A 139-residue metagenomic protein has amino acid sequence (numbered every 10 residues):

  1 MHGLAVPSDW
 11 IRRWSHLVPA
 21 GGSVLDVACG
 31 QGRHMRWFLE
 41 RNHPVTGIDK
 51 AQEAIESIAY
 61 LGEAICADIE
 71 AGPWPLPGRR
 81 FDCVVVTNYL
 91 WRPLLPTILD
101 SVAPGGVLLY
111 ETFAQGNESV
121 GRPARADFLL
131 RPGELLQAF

Functional and structural regions predicted by a protein language model:
M1-P19: S-adenosyl-L-methionine
G21-G30: Conserved class I S-adenosyl-L-methionine
R33-A71: Class I SAM-dependent methyltransferase SAM/SAH-binding core
P75-C83: A short acidic, Gly/Pro-enriched loop at the edge of an enzyme's catalytic core that lines a small-molecule cofactor
L90-V102: A short, conserved alpha-helix within the catalytic core of class I
R92, F113-E118: Short "lid" loop at the C-terminus of a central beta-strand within the Rossmann-like core of SAM-dependent
G106-F113: Conserved beta-strand signature within the Rossmann-like core of class I S-adenosyl-L-methionine
D127-F139: Short alpha-helix
